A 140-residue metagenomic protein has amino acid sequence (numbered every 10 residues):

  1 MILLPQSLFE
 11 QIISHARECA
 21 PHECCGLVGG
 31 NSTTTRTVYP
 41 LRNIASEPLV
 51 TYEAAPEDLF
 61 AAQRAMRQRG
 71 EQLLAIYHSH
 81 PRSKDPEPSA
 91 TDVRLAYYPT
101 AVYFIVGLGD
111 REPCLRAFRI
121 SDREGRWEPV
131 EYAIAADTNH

Functional and structural regions predicted by a protein language model:
M1-L73, R82-H140: Conserved beta-strand-loop surface patch within small alpha/beta domains used for substrate/adaptor or ligand engagement
S79: Acidic/histidine-rich, metal-coordinating catalytic segments
